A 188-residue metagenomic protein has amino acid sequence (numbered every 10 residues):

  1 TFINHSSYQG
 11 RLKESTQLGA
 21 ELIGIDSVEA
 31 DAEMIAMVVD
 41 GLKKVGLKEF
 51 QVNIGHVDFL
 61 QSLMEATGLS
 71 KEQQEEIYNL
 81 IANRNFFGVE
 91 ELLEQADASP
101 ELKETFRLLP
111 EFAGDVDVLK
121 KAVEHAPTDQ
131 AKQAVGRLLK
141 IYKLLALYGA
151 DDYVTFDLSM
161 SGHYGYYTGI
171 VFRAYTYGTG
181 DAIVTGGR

Functional and structural regions predicted by a protein language model:
T1-K48, L92-R188: Positively charged, Gly/Ser-enriched RNA/tRNA-binding surfaces
K13-L18, I54-S62: Short, conserved phosphate-binding/catalytic loop or strand-edge motifs used in phosphoryl-/nucleotidyl-transfer
M37-K43, D58-A66: Hydrophobic mid-domain F-helix/FG-region of cytochrome P450s
G46-V52, E72-E75: Short secondary-structure capping/junction motifs at helix and strand boundaries
N53-I54, D157: Active-site-adjacent beta-strand anchor residues
H56, R84-N85, D115: Short, solvent-exposed helix-helix connector turns and helix-capping sites enriched in acidic/polar residues
Q61-K71, G165-F172: Short glycine/threonine-rich loop-to-helix capping motif typified by GTGT followed within a few residues by an Asp-Pro
G68-E91, A98, T176: Acidic, His- and aromatic-enriched active-site or binding-groove loops in soluble protein domains that engage sugars
